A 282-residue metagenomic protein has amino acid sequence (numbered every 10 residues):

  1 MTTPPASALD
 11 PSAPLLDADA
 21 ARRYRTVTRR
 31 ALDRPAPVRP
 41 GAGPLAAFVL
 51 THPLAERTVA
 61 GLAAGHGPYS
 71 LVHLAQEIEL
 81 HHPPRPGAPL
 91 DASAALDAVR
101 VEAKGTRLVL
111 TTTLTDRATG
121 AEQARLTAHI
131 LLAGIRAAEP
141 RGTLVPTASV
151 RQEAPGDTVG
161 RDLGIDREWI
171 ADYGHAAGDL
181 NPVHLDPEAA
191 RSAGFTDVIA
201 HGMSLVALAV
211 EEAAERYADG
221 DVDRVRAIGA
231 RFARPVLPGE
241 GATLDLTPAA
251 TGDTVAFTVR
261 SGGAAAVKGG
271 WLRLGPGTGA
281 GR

Functional and structural regions predicted by a protein language model:
M1-A75, A137-V145, S149-G220: Hot-dog-fold acyl-thioester-processing enzymes
T2-P4, A75-I165, F232-R282: HotDog/MaoC-like acyl-thioester-processing domains
S70, K104-T106, V222: A generic structural micro-feature
L114, L132, G178-N181, E188 (+2 more regions): Generic detector of bulky aromatic hydrophobic side chains
E188-T251, V259-A264: Catalytic-pocket segment enriched in acidic/His residues
